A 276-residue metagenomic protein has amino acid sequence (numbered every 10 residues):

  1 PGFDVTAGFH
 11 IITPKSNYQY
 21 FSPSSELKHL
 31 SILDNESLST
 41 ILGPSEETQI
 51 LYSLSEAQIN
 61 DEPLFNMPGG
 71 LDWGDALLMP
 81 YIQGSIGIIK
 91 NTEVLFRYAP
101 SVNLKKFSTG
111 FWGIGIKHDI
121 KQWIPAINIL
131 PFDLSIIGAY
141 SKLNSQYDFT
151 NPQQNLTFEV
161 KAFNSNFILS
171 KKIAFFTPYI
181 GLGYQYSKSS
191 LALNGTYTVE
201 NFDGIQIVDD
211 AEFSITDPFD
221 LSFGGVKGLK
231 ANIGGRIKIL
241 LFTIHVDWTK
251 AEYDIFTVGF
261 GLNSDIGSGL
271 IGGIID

Functional and structural regions predicted by a protein language model:
P1, S16, K106, K121-L134 (+2 more regions): Short loop/turn motifs that connect adjacent beta-strands in outer-membrane beta-barrel proteins
P1-G110, G115-W123: Transmembrane beta-barrel domains of Gram-negative outer membranes and organellar outer membranes
G2, I89-N91, I129-D133, I173-F176 (+2 more regions): Strand-connecting loop/turn motifs
A7, I82-I88, I114-I120, S165-K171 (+4 more regions): Residues on the lipid-exposed face of transmembrane beta-strands in outer-membrane beta-barrel proteins
F9-T13, Y98-V102, I120, G138-N144 (+5 more regions): Transmembrane beta-strands of outer-membrane beta-barrel pores
H10-E56, Y147-F242: Outer-membrane beta-barrel transmembrane domain signature
P14-Y18, K105-S108, L143-Y147, S189-L193 (+2 more regions): Outer-membrane beta-barrel proteins
D75-P80, S108-I114, T157-F163, G225-A231 (+2 more regions): Residues that define the transmembrane beta-barrel architecture of outer-membrane proteins
